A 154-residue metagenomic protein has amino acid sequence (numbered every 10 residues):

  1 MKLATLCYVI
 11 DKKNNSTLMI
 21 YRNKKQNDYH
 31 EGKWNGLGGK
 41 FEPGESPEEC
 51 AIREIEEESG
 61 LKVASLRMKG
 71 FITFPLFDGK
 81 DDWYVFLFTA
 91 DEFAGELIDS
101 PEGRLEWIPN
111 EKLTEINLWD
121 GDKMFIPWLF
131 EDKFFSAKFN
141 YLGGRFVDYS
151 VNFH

Functional and structural regions predicted by a protein language model:
M1-L18, L37-K40: Conserved N-terminal beta-strand and adjoining loop/helix that marks the start of the Nudix/MutT-like hydrolase domain
K2-L6, W83-L87, F134: Short hydrophobic/aromatic beta-strand or adjacent loop that forms the aromatic wall/cage of a ligand/substrate-binding
K12-N15, K25, F74, D91-G95 (+1 more regions): Short, charged/polar surface micro-motifs in flexible loops or helix N-caps
S16, V63-L66: Short acidic capping loops at alpha-helix termini that bridge into adjacent secondary structure
D28-G32, D82: A conserved beta-turn-beta hairpin within the catalytic core of GNAT-like acetyltransferases that forms part
F41-A64, F74-W128, Y149-H154: Unchanged
G70: Catalytic phosphate/metal-binding cores of nucleic-acid and nucleotide-processing enzymes, i.e., regions that mediate
F130-H154: Charged phosphate-binding loop/patch that engages nucleotide di/tri-phosphates or the phosphate backbone of nucleic
